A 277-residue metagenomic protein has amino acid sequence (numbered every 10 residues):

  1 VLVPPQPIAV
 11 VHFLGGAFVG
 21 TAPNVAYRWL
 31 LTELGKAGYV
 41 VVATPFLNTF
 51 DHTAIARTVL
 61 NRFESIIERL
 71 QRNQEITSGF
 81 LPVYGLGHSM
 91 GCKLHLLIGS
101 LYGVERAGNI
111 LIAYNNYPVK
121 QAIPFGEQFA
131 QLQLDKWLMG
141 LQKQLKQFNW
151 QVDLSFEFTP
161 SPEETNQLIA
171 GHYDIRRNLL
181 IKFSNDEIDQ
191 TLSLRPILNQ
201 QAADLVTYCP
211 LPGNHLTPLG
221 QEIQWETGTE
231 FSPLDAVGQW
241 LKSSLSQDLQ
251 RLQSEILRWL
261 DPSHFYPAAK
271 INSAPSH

Functional and structural regions predicted by a protein language model:
V1-N48: Short, surface-exposed "cap/lid" segments of acyl-processing enzymes
H12, V42, Y84-L86, G108-I110 (+2 more regions): Hydrophobic/aromatic beta-strand patches that form the interior of the parallel beta-sheet core in alpha/beta enzyme
A17-G20, T49, G91-C92, N116-V119 (+1 more regions): Short acidic, S/G/P-rich loop/turn micro-motifs used as interaction or catalytic elements
A22-A26, D51-V59, D248: Phosphate/oxyanion-binding active-site loops and adjacent basic polyanion-contact surfaces
L31-A37, N61, S100-E105, L198-Q200: Short, surface-exposed basic-aromatic patches at helix termini and helix-loop junctions that form
F50-G79: Alpha/beta-hydrolase active-site loop
I76-E163, A170-G171: Primarily recognizes the serine-hydrolase "nucleophile elbow" in alpha/beta-hydrolase and SGNH/GDSL folds
D135, M139-Q142, F156-H277: C-terminal catalytic-base region of ester-bond hydrolases, centering on the histidine of the charge-relay
